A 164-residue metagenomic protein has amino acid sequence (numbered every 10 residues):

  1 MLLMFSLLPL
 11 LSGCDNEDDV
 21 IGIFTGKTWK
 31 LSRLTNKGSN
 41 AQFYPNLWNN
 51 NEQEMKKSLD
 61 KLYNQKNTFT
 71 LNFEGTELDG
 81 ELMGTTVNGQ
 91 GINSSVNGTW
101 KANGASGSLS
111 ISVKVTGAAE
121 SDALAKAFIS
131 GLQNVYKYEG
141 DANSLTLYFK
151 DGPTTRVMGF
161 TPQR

Functional and structural regions predicted by a protein language model:
F5-S6: Hydrophobic alpha-helical transmembrane segments of integral membrane proteins, especially lipid-exposed positions
P9-G13: C-terminal motif of bacterial Sec signal peptides marking the signal peptidase cleavage site
C14-R164: Lipid interaction determinants
